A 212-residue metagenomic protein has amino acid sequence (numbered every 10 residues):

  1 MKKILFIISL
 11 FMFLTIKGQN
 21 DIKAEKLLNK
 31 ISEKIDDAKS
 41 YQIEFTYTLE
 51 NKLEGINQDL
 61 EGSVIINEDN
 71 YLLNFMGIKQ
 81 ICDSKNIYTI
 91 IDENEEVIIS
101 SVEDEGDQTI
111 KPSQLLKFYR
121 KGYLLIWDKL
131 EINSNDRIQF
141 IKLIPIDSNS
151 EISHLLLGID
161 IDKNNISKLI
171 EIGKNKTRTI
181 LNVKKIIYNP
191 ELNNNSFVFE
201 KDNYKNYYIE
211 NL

Functional and structural regions predicted by a protein language model:
I4-F13: Sec-dependent N-terminal signal peptides
I16-I56, D69, N203, Y208-L212: N-terminal leader/targeting segments and the immediate start of mature chains
A38-S40, D59, E68, C82 (+4 more regions): Extracytoplasmic
T46-K52, N74, I90, I144-I146 (+1 more regions): A generic structural motif
E61-I110, T179: An acidic-aromatic
V102-R137: Flexible, surface-exposed loop/linker segments and immediately adjacent secondary-structure boundaries
Y123-L130, S134-Y204, Y208-E210: Gly/Pro-enriched, hydrophobic low-complexity segments that function as extracytoplasmic propeptides/linkers
